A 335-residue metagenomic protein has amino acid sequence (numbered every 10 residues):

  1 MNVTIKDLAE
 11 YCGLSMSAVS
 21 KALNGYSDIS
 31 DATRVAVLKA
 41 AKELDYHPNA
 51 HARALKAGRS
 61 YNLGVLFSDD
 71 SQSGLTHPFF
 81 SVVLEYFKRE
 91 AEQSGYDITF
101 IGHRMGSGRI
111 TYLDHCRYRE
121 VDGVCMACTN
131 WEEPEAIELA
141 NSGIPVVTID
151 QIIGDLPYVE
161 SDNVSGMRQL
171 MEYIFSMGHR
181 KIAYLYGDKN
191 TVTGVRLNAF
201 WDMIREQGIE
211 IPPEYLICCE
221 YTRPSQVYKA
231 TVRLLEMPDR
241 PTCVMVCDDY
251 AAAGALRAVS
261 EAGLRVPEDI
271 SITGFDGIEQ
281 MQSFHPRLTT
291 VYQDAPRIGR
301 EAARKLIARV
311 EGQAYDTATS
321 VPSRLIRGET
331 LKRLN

Functional and structural regions predicted by a protein language model:
M1-Y61, N335: N-terminal helix-turn-helix DNA-binding module of bacterial transcription factors
N2, P48-N49, R109-I110, E132-E133 (+1 more regions): Structural motif corresponding to alpha-helix initiation and N-cap regions
Y11, E43, Y86-S94, N141-T148 (+1 more regions): Bacterial carbohydrate/catabolite-sensing allosteric modules
S15, Y61, D122, R180-I182 (+1 more regions): Short acidic/polar active-site loop segments enriched in Thr and Asp
T33, T76-F79, E135, T193-R196 (+1 more regions): Residues at alpha-helix caps and immediate loop-helix transition turns in enzyme cores, especially N- and C-cap
E43-N49, M105-R109, C128-T129, L256: Short gly/ser/thr-rich secondary-structure transition/capping motifs
N62-E172, S176, E236: Alpha-helical recognition/docking segments in bacterial nutrient-uptake and carbohydrate-utilization systems
